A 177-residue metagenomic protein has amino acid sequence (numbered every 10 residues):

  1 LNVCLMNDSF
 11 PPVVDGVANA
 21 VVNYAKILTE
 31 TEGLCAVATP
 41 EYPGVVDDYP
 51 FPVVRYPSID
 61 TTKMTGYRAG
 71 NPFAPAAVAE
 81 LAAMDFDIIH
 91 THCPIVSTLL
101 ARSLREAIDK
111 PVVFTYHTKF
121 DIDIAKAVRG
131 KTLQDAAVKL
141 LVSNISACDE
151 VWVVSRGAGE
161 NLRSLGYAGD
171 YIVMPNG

Functional and structural regions predicted by a protein language model:
L1-P57, A82: N-terminal subdomain of nucleotide-sugar transferases
V3, I88, R105-D123, W152: Active-site proximal beta-strand in glycosyltransferases
D8, Y116-K119, P175-N176: Histidine-centered beta-alpha loop that forms part of the nucleotide-sugar donor binding/catalytic region in diverse
V17-A20, P40, H92, V151-S155 (+1 more regions): Replace "coordinates the UDP/GDP/TDP-sugar" with "coordinates nucleotide-activated sugar donors
E41, T118, G157: Residues in the short beta-alpha loop(s) of Rossmann-like NAD(P)-binding domains
V54-P57, Q134, V138-G177: Donor nucleotide-sugar binding/catalytic pocket of nucleotide-sugar-dependent glycosyltransferases
T62-T91, V96-S103, A107, D135 (+1 more regions): An amphipathic, basic-hydrophobic alpha-helix
P111-V113, D121-S143: Nucleotide-sugar donor phosphate/pyrophosphate-binding loop at the beta->alpha transition of glycosyltransferases
